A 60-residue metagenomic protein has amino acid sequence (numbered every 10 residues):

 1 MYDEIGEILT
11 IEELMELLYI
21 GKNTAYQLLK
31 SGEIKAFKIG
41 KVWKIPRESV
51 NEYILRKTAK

Functional and structural regions predicted by a protein language model:
M1, V50-K60: A short, Lys/Arg-enriched interface patch at domain edges and termini
M1-T24: Polyanion-binding surface elements
E13-E16, K44, A59: Intrinsic disorder/low-complexity segments
L18-K44: Major-groove DNA-recognition helix of helix-turn-helix-type DNA-binding domains
T24, S49-V50: Short, well-ordered alpha-helical scaffold segment located in the soluble/lumenal catalytic or ligand-binding core
